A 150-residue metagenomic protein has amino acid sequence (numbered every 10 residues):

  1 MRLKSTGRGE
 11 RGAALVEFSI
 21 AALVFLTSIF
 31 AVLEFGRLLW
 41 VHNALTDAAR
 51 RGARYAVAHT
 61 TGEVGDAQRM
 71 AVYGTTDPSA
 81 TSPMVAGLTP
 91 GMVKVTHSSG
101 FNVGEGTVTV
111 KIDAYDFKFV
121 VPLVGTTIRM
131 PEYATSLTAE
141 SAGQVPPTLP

Functional and structural regions predicted by a protein language model:
M1-Y73: Alpha-helical assembly-interface signal, strongest on the long, hydrophobic N-terminal helix that forms
R2, R50-P150: Short, conserved structural patches
